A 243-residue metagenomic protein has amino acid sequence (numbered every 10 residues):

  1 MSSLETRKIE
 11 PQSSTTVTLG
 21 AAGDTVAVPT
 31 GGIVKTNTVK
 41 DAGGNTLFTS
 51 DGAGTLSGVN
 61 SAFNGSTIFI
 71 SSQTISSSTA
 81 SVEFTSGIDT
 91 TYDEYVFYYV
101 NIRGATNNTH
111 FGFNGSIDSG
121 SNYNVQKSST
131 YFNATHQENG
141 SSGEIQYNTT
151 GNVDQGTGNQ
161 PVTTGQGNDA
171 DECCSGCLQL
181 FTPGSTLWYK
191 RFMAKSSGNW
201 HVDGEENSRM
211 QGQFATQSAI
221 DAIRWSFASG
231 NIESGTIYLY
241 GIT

Functional and structural regions predicted by a protein language model:
S2-S3, E10-Q12, G20, I33 (+1 more regions): Surface-exposed molecular-recognition determinants
T25-V26, G104: Short, surface-exposed beta-strand-loop junctions and turns on beta-sheet-rich folds
P29: Acidic, glycine/polar-enriched metal-coordinating patches/loops that mediate binding to polyanionic ligands
